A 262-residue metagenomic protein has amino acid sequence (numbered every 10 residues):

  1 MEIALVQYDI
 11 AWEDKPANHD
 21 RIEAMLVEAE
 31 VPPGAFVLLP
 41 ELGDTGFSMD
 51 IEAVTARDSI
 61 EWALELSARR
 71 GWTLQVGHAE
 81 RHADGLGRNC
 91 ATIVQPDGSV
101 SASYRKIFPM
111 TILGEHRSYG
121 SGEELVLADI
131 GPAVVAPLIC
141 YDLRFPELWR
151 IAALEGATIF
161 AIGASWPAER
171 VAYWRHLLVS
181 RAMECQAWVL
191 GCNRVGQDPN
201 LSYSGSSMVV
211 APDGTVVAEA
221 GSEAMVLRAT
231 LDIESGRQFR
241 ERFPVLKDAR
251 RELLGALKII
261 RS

Functional and structural regions predicted by a protein language model:
M1-D14, L38, C90, S103-R105 (+2 more regions): Active-site-proximal beta-strand elements of phosphoester/diester hydrolases
A4, T92-V94, M208, L227: Conserved hydrophobic/aromatic positions in well-ordered beta-strands
Y8, L42, A79-R81, K106-I107 (+2 more regions): Active-site beta-loop-alpha junctions enriched in small/polar residues
K15, E23-P96, S103, P167-A187: Cys-nucleophile CN-hydrolase/nitrilase-fold catalytic domain and related Cys-dependent amidase chemistry that acts on
A17-V27, R144-R150: Short, acidic/polar
T55-Q75, R144-L227: CN hydrolase (nitrilase-like) catalytic-core segments centered on the catalytic cysteine and neighboring Lys/Glu
H82-E155, A168-H176, E241-V245: Active-site catalytic loop in hydrolytic enzyme cores
A102-S103, L127, R194-S262: C-terminal beta-strand edge segments of enzyme domains
